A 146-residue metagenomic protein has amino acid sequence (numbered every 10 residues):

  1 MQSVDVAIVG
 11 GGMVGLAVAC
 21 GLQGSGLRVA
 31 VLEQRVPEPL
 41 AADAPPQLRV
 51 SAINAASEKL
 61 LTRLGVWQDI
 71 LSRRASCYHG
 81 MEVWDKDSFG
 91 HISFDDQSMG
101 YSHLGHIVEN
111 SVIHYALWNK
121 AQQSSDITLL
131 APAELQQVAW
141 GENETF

Functional and structural regions predicted by a protein language model:
Q2-V31: N-terminal Rossmann-like FAD-binding beta1-loop-alpha1 element of flavoenzymes
Q23-L48: Glycine-rich FAD pyrophosphate-binding loop
G26, G65, D126: Short glycine-rich hinge loops at helix-strand junctions in the catalytic core of two-component histidine kinases
P45-K86: N-terminal FAD cofactor-binding segment of flavoenzymes
S76-F146: Conserved N-terminal helical subregion
